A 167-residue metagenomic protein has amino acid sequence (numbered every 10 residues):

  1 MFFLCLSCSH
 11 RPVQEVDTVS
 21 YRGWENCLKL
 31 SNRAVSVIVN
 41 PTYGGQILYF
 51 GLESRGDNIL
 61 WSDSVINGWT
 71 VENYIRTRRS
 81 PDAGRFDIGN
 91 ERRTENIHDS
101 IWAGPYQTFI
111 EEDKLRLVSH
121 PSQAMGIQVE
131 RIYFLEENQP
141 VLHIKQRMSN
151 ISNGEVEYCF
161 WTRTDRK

Functional and structural regions predicted by a protein language model:
F2-F3: Aromatic (phenylalanine/tyrosine) cluster motif
L6-S7: C-terminal motif of bacterial Sec signal peptides marking the signal peptidase cleavage site
H10-H143, S149-K167: Surface-exposed acidic/polar loop and edge beta-strand patches at domain peripheries
